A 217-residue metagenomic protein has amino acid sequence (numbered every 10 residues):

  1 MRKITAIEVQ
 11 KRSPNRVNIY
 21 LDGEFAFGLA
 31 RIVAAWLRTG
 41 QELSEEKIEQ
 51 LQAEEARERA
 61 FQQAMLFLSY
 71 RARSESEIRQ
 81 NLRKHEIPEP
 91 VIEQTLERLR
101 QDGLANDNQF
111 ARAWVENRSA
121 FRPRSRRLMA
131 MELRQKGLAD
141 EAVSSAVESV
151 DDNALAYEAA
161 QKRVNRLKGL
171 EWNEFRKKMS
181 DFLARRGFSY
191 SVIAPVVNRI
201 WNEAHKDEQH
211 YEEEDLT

Functional and structural regions predicted by a protein language model:
M1-T217: An alpha-helical, amphipathic repeat domain used for nucleic-acid recognition, typified by the mTERF helical solenoid
